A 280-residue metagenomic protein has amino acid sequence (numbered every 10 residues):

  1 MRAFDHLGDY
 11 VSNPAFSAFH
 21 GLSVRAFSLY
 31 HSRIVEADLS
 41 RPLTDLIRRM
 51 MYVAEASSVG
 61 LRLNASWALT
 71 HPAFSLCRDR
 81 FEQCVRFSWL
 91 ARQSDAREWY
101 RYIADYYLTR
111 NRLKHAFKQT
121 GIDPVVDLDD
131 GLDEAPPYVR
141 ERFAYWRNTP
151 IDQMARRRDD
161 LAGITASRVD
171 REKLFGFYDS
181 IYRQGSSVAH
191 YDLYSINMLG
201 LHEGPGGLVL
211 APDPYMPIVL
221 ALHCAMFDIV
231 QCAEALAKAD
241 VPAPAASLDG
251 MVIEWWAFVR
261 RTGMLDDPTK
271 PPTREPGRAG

Functional and structural regions predicted by a protein language model:
M1-L39, Y106-G280: Secondary-shell segments that build the walls of catalytic and ion/ligand-binding clefts
R25-L90: Long, hydrophobic/aromatic-enriched structural stretches that serve as scaffold segments
L69, L76, D95-A96, G200: Residue-level detector of alpha-helical recognition elements and their boundaries
F87-R92, A96, Y100: Predominantly late transmembrane helices and immediately cytosolic-facing juxtamembrane segments
L90, Y102, Y106-T109: Acidic/His-rich structured neighborhood in mature extracellular/periplasmic domains
